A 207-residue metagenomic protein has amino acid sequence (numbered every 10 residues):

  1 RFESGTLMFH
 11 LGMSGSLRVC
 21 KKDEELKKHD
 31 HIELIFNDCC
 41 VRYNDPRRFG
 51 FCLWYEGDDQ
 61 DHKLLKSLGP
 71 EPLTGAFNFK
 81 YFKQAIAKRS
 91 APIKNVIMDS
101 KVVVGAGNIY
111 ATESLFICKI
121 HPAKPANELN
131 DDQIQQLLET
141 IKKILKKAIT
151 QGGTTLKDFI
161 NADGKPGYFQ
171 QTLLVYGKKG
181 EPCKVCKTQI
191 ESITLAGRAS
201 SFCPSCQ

Functional and structural regions predicted by a protein language model:
R1-F2, E139: Extreme N-terminus of proteins, especially the signal/transit-peptide cleavage junction and the first residues
E3-G105, Y110-I117, P125: Phosphate/anion-contacting hairpin/loop surfaces
K83-Q207: Basic, nucleic-acid-binding surfaces and adjacent catalytic neighborhoods in DNA/RNA-processing proteins
